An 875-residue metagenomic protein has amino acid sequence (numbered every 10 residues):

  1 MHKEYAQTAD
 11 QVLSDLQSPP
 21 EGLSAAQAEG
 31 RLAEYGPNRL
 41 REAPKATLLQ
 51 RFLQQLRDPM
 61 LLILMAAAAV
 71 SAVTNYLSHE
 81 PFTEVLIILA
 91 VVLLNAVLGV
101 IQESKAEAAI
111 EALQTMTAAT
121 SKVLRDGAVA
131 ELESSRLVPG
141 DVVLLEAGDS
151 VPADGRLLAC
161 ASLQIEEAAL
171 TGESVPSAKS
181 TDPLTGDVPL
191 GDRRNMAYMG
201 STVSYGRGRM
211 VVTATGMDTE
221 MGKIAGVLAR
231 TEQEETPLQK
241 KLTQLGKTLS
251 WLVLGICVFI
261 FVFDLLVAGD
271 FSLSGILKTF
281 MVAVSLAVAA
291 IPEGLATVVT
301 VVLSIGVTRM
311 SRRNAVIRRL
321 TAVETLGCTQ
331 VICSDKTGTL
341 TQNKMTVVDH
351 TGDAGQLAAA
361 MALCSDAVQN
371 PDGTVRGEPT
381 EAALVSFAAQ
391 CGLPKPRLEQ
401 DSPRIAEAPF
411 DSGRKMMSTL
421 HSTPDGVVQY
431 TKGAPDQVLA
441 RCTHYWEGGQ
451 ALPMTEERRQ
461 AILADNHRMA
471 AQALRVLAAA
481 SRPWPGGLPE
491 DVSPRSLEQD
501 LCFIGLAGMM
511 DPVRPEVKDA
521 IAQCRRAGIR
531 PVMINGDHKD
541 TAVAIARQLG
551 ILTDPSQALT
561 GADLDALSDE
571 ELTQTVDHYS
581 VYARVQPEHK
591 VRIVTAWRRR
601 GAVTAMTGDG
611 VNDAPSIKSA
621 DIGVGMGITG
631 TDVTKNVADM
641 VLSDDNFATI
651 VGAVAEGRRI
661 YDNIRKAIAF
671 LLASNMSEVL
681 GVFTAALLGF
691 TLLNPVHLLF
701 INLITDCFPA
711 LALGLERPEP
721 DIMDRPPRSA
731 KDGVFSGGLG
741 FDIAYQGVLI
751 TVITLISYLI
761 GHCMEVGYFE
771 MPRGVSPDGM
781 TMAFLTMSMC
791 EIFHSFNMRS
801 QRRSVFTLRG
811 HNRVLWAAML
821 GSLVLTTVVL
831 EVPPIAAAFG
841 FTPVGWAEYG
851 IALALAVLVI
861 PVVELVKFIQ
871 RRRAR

Functional and structural regions predicted by a protein language model:
M1-P727, V734-F735, V748, C763 (+3 more regions): Conserved cytosolic headpiece of P-type ATPases
I260, T751-L759: Transmembrane alpha-helix/helix-exit interface in multi-pass inner-membrane proteins
T705, D778-S795: Generic alpha-helical transmembrane segments
S729-V748, R773-M782: Membrane-water interface at loop-to-transmembrane-helix junctions
I750, T754, M789-I792: ATP/pyrophosphate-binding catalytic subdomain of soluble kinases
L759, M764-E765, V775: Long hydrophobic segments that form regular secondary structure
M798: A C-terminal functional module that forms or caps the active site or interfaces directly with catalytic machinery
